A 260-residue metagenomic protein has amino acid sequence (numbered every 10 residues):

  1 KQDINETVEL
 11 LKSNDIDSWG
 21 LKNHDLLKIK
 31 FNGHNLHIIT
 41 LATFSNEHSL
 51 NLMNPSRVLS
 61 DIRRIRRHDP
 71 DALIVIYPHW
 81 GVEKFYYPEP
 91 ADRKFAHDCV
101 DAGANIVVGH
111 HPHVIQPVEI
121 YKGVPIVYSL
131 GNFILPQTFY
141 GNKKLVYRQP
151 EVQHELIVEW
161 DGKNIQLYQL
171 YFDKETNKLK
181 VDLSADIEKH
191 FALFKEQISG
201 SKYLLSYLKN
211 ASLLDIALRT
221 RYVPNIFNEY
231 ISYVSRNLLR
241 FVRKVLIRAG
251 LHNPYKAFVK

Functional and structural regions predicted by a protein language model:
K1-V8, N23-L27, F44-H48, G81-F85 (+2 more regions): Active-site environment of divalent metal-dependent phosphoester hydrolases
D3-E6, R57, P88-D98: Charged helix-capping and loop-helix junction motifs
K12-N23, H37, L41-F44, V100: Acidic, His- and aromatic-enriched active-site or binding-groove loops in soluble protein domains that engage sugars
D17-G20, H37-I38, L73-Y77, I106-G109 (+1 more regions): Structural recognition of the beta-strand scaffold that forms the well-ordered cores of secreted hydrolase catalytic
F31-Y77, R93-K94: Binuclear metal-dependent hydrolase catalytic cores centered on His/Asp/Glu-rich metal-binding motifs
A42-R57, V82-F85, I134-P150: Acidic/histidine-rich helix-loop elements that form or flank divalent-metal/phosphate-binding sites at the catalytic
D69, K144-K260: A short C-terminal boundary segment appended to hydrolase-like catalytic domains
P90-H154: Conserved beta-sheet core of the metallophosphoesterase superfamily
